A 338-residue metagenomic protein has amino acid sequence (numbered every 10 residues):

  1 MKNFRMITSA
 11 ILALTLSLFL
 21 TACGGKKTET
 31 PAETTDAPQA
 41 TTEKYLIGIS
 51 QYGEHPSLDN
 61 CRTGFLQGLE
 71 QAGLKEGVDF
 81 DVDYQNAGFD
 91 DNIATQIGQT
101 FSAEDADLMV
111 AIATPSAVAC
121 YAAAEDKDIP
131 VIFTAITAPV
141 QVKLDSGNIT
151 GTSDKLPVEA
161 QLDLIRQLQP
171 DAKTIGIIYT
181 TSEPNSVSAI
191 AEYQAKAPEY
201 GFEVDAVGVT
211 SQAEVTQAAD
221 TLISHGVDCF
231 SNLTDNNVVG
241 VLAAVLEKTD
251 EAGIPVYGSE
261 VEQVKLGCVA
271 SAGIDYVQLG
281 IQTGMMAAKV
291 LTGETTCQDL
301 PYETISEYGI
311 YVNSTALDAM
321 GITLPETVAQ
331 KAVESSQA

Functional and structural regions predicted by a protein language model:
L18-A22: C-terminal motif of bacterial Sec signal peptides marking the signal peptidase cleavage site
G24-K27: Bacterial signal peptide processing site
Y45-A72, D83-N92, S182-S186, N236-N237 (+1 more regions): Extracytoplasmic "Venus flytrap"
I47, F65, D154-Y200, L300-A316: An alpha-beta-alpha
G73-A94, N148, K196-Q212: Short beta-strand elements in bilobed, periplasmic/extracellular small-molecule ligand-binding domains
D83-K143, D235-S259: Beta-alpha junction/loop-to-helix N-cap segments that form part of ligand/metal-binding clefts
Q141-R166, L266-I281: Short beta-strand elements at the ligand-binding edges of bilobed clamshell
K289-A338: Hinge/cleft segment of the Venus flytrap/periplasmic-binding protein
